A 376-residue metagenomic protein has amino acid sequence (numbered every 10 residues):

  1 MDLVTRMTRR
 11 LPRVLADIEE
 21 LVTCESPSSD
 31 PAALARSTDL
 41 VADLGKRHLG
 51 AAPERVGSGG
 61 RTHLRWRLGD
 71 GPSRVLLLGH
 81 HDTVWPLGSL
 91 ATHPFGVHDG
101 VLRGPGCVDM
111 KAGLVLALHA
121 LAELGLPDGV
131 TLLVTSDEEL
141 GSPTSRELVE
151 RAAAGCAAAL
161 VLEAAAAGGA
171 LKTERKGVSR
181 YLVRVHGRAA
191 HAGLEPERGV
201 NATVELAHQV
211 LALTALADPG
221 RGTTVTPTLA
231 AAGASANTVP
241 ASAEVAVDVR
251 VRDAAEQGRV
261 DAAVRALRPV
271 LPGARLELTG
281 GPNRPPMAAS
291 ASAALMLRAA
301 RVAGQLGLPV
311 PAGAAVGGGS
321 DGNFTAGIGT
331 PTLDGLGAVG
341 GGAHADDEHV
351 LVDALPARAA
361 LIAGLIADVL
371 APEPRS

Functional and structural regions predicted by a protein language model:
M1-D2, R6-R9, S26, E54 (+5 more regions): Metal-dependent amide/peptide-bond hydrolase catalytic core, centered on the "pita-bread" metallohydrolase fold
D2-P105: Acidic/His- and Gly-rich active-site-bordering loop/insert found across diverse amide/peptide-bond hydrolases
V41, L114-L124, L148, L206-V210 (+2 more regions): Buried hydrophobic packing segments
P72-V134, L140, A154, D346 (+2 more regions): Active-site metal-coordination/substrate-binding segment of hydrolases, especially metallo-dependent peptidases
L78-G79, L133-T135, L160-E163, R184-H186 (+1 more regions): Short beta-strand segments
M110-V178, D218, S376: Acidic/histidine-rich catalytic neighborhood of metal-dependent amide-processing enzymes
